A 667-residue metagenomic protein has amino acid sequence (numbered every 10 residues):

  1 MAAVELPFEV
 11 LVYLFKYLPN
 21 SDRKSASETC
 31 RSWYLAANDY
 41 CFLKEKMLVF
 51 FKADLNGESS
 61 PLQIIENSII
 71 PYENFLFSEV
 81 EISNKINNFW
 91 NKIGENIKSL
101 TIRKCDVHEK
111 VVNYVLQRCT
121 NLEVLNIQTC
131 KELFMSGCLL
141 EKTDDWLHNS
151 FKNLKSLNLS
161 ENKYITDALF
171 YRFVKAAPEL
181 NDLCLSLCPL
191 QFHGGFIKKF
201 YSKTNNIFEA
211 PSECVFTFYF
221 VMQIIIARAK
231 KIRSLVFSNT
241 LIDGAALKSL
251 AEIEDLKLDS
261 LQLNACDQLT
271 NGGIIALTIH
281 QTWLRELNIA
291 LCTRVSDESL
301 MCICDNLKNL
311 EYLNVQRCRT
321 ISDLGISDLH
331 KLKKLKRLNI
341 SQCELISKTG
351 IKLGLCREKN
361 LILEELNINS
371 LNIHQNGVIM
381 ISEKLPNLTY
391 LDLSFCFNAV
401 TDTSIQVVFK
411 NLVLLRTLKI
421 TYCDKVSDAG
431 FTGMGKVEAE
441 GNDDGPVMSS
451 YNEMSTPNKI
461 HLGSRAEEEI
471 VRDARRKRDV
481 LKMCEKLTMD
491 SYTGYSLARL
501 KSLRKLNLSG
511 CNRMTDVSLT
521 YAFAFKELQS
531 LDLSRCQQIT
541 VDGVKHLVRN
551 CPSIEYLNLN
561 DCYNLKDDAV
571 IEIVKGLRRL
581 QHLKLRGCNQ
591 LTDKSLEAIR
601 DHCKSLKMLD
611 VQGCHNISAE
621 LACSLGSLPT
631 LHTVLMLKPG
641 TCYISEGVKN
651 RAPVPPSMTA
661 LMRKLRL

Functional and structural regions predicted by a protein language model:
M1-L6, P189, S455-V471, R475 (+1 more regions): CRL adaptor-proximal regions
M1-N239, D243-A265, T270, I274-T278 (+18 more regions): N-terminal adaptor-interaction module of cullin-RING ubiquitin ligase components
L76, T101, N126, N158 (+19 more regions): Conserved positional slot within leucine-rich repeat
C119, F151, A177, A229 (+23 more regions): Leucine-rich repeat
F196-C214, G433-K501: Acidic, serine/threonine- and proline-enriched intrinsically disordered linkers and terminal tails in large eukaryotic
N507-S509, R513-A598: Eukaryotic modular interaction domains in large regulatory/scaffold proteins
L606-A652: Leucine-rich solenoid repeat scaffolds
